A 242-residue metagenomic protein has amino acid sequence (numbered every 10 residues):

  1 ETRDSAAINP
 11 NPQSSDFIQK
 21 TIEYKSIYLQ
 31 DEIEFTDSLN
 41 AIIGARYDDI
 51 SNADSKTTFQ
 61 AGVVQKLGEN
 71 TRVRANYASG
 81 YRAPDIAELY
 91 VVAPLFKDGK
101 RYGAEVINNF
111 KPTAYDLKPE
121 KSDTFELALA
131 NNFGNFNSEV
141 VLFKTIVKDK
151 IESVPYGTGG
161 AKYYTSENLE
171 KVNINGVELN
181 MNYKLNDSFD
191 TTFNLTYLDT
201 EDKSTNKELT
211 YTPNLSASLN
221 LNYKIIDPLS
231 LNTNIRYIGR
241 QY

Functional and structural regions predicted by a protein language model:
E1-A41, L169-E170, I174: Outer-membrane beta-barrel transmembrane domain signature of Gram-negative proteins, especially the mid-to-C-terminal
T2-D4, K25, A45-S51, Y77-A83 (+5 more regions): Transmembrane beta-strands of outer-membrane beta-barrel pores
D4-Q13, A53-F59, A87-V92, G99-K100 (+3 more regions): Outer-membrane beta-barrel translocator domains and adjoining extracellular loop/strand segments of Gram-negative
S15-E23, D49-S55, D116-K121, E167-N173 (+1 more regions): Replace "Gram-negative outer membrane beta-barrel proteins" with "bacterial and organellar outer membrane beta-barrel
Q19-V64, N186-L195: Surface-exposed extracellular loop regions of Gram-negative outer-membrane beta-barrel proteins
E23-L29, A45, T57-A61, T113 (+4 more regions): Hydrophobic, lipid-facing positions within transmembrane beta-strands of outer-membrane proteins
E34-S38, L142-V147, A161, T165-Y242: Gram-negative outer-membrane beta-barrel transporters
K66-R74, N109, T113-L169, N173-N175: Membrane-embedded beta-barrel scaffold of Gram-negative outer-membrane proteins
